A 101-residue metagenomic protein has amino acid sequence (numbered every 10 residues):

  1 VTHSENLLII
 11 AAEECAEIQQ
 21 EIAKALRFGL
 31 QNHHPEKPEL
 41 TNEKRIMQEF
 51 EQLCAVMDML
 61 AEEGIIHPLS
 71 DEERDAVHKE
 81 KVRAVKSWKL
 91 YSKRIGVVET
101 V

Functional and structural regions predicted by a protein language model:
V1-V101: Flexible "arm" and connector segments at domain edges
